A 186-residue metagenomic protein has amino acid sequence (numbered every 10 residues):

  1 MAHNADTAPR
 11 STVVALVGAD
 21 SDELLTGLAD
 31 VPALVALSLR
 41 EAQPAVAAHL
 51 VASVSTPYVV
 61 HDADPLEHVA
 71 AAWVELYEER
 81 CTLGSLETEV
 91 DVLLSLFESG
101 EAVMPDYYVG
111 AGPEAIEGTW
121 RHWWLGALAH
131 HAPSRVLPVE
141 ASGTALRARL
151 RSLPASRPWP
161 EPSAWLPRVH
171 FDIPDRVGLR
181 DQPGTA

Functional and structural regions predicted by a protein language model:
M1-A15: Extreme N-terminal, non-catalytic leader segments that precede Walker-type/kinase nucleotide-binding cores
A2-A5, D20, E114-A186: NTP-dependent small-molecule kinase module
P9-S11, T56, P105: A general structural motif
V14, D106-G110, R135-E140: Hydrophobic/aromatic beta-strand patches that form the interior of the parallel beta-sheet core in alpha/beta enzyme
G18-Y58, E67: Conserved substrate/cofactor phosphate-moiety recognition/catalytic segment in nucleotide-dependent phosphotransferases
T26, D30, A48, G84 (+6 more regions): Polar/charged alpha-helical tracts
A48-A52, H61-H131: ATP-dependent NMP and nucleoside kinases share a basic, alpha-helical "lid"
